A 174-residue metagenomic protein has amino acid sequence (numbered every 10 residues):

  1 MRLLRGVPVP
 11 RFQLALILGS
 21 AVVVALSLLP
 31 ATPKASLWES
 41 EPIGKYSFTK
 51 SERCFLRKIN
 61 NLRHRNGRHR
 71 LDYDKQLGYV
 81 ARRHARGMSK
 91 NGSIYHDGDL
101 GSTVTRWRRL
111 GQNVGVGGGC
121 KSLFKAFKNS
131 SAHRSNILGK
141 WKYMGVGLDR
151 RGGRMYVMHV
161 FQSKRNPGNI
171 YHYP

Functional and structural regions predicted by a protein language model:
M1-R11: N-terminal secretory signal peptides that target proteins for export/translocation
P10-V22: Sec-dependent N-terminal signal peptides
A25-T32: C-terminal segment of classical bacterial N-terminal signal peptides
S36-S89: A short alpha-helix/helix-coil micro-patch that ends at or immediately precedes a cysteine
R65-Y79, G92-T103, R134-D149: Surface-exposed patches in mature extracellular/periplasmic domains of secreted proteins
G78-F124, I137: Short, surface-exposed glycine/acidic/tryptophan-bearing loops
G118-P174: Disulfide-stabilized extracellular recognition modules
